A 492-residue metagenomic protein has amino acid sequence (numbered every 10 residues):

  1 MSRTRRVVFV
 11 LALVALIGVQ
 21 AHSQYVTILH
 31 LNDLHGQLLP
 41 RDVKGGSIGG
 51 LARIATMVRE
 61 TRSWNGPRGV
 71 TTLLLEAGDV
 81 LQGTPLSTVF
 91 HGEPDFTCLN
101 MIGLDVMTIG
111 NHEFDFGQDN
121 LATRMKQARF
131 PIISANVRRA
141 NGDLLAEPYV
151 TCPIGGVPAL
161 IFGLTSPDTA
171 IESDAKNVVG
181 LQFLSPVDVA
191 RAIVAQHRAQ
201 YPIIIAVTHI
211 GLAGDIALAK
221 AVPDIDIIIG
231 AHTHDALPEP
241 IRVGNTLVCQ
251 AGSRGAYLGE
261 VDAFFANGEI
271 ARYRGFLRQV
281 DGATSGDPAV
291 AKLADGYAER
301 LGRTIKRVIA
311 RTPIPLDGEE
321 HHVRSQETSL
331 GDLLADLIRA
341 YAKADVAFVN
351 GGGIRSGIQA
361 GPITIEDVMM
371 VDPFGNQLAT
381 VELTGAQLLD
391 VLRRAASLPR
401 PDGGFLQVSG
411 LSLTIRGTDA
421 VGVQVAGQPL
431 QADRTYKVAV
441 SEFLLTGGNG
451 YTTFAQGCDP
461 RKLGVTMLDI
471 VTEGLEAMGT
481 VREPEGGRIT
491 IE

Functional and structural regions predicted by a protein language model:
M1-F9: Bacterial N-terminal signal peptides that target proteins for export
V8-I17: Bacterial N-terminal signal peptides
H22-R300, V323-A340, A347, L378 (+2 more regions): Acidic, metal/ion-coordinating pockets
F276-V280, T312-E319, F348-I358, Q407-G417 (+1 more regions): A glycine-rich phosphate-binding loop feature that marks nucleotide/adenosyl-phosphate handling sites
R307-E327: Glycine-rich phosphate/diphosphate-binding loops and the adjacent beta-loop-alpha structural elements that coordinate
S356-A395: Flexible, polar/acidic helix-loop-strand segments at domain edges
V425-L444: Low-complexity, glycine/alanine/valine/leucine- and proline-rich hydrophobic stretches
A439-A455, D459-P460: Type III/flagellar export substrates
